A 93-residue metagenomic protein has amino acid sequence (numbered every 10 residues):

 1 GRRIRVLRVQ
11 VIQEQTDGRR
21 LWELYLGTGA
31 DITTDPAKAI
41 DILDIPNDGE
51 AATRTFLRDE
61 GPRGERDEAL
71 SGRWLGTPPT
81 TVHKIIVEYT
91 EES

Functional and structural regions predicted by a protein language model:
G1-R8, E14-R19, E65-D67, R73-S93: C-terminal interaction-tip segments
T16-P36: Short, surface-exposed beta-strand/strand-loop-strand elements in extracellular ectodomains
E23-Y25, I42, F56: Acidic/proline-rich low-complexity IDRs
L26, D31, A51-T53, E88: A detector of low-complexity, intrinsically disordered, Ser/Thr/Gly/Pro/Ala-rich segments
P36-N47: Solvent-exposed serine/threonine-rich low-complexity stretches and specific carbohydrate-binding patches
P46-A69, W74-L75: Beta-sandwich interaction modules
